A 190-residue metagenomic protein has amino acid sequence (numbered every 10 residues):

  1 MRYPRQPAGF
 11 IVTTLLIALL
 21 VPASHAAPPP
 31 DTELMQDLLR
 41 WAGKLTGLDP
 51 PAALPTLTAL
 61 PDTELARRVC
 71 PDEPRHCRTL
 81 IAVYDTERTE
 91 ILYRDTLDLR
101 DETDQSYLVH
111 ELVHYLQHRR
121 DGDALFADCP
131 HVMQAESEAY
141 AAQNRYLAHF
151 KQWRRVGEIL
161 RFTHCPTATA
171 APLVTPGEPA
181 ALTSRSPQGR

Functional and structural regions predicted by a protein language model:
R2-V12: Bacterial N-terminal signal peptides that target proteins for export
I11-V21: Bacterial N-terminal signal peptides
P22-A26: Sec/Tat signal peptide C-region and signal peptidase I cleavage site
A27-I91, T96-D101, A148-H149: Auxiliary, metal-adjacent structural segments of Zn-dependent hydrolase domains
Y93-D95, H118-P130: Substrate-binding clefts and substrate-entry loops adjacent to catalytic sites of polymer-processing enzymes acting on
S106-R119: Active-site recognition of the HExxH zinc-binding catalytic motif
A127-F162: Post-HExxH zinc-binding segment in Zn-dependent metallohydrolases
F150-R190: Long, well-structured alpha-helical subdomains associated with metal-dependent extracellular/ecto-lumenal hydrolases
